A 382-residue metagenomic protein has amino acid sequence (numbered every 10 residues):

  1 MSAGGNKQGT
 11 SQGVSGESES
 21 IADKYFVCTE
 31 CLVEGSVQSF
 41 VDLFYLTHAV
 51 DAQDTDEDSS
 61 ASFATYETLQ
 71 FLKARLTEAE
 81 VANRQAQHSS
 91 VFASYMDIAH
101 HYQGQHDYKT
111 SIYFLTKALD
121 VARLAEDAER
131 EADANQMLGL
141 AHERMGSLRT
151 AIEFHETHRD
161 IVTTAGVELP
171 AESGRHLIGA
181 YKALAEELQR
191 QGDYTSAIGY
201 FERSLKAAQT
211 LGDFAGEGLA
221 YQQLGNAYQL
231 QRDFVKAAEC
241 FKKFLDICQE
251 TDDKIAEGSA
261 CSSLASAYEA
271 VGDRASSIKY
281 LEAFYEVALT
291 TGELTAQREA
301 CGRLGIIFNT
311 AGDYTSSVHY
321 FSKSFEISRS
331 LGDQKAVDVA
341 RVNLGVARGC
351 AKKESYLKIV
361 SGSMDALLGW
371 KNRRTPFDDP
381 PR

Functional and structural regions predicted by a protein language model:
M1-R382: Intrinsically disordered, low-complexity regions
